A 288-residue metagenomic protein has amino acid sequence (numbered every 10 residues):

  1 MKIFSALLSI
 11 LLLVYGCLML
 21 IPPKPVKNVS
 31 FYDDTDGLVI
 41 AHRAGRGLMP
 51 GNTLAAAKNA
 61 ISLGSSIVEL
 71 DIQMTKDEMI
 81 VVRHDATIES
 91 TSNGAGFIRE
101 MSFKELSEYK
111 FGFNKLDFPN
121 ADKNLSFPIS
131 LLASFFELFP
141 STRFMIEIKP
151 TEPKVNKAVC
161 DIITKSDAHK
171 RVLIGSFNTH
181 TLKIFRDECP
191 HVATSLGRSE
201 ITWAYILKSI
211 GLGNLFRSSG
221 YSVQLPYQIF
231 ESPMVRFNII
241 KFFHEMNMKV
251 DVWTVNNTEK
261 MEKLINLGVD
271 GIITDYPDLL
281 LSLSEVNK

Functional and structural regions predicted by a protein language model:
K2-P25, H84-H191, L215-M246: Metal-dependent phosphodiesterase/phospholipase catalytic core, i.e., the His/Asp/Glu-rich active-site region
P23-L38, L54-A57: N-terminal signal-anchor transmembrane helix
V39-A41, V68-L70, F144-I146, V172-G175 (+4 more regions): Hydrophobic faces of well-ordered beta-strands that scaffold small-molecule active sites in alpha/beta enzyme cores
R43-A44, G51, S176, E200 (+1 more regions): Glycine-rich beta-to-alpha transition loops that act as phosphate-gripper elements at the mouths of alpha/beta enzyme
A56-M74, F216-S218: Catalytic domains of carbohydrate-active enzymes, especially glycoside hydrolases
T75, V269-L283: Glycine-rich phosphate-binding active-site loops on the catalytic face of alpha/beta enzymes
K183, N257-V269: Catalytic cores of alpha/beta
